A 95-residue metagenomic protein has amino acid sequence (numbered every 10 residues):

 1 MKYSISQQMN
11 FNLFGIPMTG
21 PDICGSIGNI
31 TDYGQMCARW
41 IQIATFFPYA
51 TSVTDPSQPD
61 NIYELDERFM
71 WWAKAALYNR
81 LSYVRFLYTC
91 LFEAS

Functional and structural regions predicted by a protein language model:
M1-S95: Catalytic-domain carbohydrate-binding cleft regions of carbohydrate-active enzymes
